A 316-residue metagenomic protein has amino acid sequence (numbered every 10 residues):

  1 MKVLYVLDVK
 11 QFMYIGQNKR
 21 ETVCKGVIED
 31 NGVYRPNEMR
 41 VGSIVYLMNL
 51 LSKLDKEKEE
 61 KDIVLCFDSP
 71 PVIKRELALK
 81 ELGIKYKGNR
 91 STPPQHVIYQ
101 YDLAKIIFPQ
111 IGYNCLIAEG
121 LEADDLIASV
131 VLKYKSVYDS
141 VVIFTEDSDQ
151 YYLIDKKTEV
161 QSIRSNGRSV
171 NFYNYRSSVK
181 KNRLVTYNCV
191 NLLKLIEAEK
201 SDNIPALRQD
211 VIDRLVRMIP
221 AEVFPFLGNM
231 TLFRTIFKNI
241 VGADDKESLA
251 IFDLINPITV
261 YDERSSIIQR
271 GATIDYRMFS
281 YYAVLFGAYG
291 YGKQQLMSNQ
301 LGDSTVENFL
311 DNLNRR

Functional and structural regions predicted by a protein language model:
M1-K2, D275: Extreme N-terminus of proteins, especially the signal/transit-peptide cleavage junction and the first residues
K2-Y138, D155-V170: Noncatalytic, basic helical substrate-engagement surface that gates or grips nucleic-acid strands
Q11, Q150, T231-R234: Short hydrophobic/aromatic residue motifs in ordered secondary structure
D55-S69, I84-T92, Y113-N114, L132 (+2 more regions): Non-catalytic nucleic-acid-binding/docking modules located in mid-to-C-terminal regions of nucleic-acid enzymes
V142-D147: Conserved RecA-like ASCE P-loop NTPase motor core of nucleic-acid helicases/translocases
S148-D155: Acidic, divalent-metal-coordinating active-site segment for phosphoryl/phosphodiester hydrolysis, typified by short
